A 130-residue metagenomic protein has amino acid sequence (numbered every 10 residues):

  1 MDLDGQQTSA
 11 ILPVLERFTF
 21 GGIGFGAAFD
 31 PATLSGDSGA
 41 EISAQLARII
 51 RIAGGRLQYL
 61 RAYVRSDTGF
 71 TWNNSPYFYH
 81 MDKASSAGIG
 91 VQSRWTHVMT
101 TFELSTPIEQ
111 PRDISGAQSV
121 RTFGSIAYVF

Functional and structural regions predicted by a protein language model:
M1-T68, W72-N74, R112-S115, T122-V129: C-terminal outer-membrane beta-barrel translocator/porin domains of Gram-negative envelope proteins and their
Q7, S93-H97, F130: A generic beta-sheet turn/junction motif
I52-G54, S93-F102: Repeated loop/turn-to-beta-strand initiation elements of outer-membrane beta-barrel proteins
Y63-R65, M99-S105: Conserved active-site loop/cleft motifs that coordinate metal ions or position small ligands
P76-K83: Short, surface-exposed loop/helix-turn segments at secondary-structure junctions that function as lids/hinges flanking
K83, Q118-V120: Short acidic-hydrophobic sequence patches enriched in Asp/Glu that either
A84-Q92: Short glycine-rich, acidic/polar surface loops and turns
S105-Q110, S119: A short, acidic, flexible beta-alpha connecting loop/helix-capping segment that sits on the rim of active
